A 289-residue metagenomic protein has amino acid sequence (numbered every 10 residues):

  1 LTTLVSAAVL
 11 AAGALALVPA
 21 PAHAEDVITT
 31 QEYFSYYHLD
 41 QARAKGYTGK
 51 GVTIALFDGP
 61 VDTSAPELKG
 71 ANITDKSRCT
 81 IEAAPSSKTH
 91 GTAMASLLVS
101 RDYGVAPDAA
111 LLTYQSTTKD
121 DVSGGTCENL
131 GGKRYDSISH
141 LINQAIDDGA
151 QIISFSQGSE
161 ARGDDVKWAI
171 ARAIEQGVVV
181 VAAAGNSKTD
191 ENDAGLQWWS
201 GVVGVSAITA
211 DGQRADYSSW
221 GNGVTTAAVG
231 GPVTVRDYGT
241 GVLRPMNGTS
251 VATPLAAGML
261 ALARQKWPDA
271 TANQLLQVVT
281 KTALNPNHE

Functional and structural regions predicted by a protein language model:
T2-G51: Protease zymogen maturation seam
R43-I54, V61-I73, E82-G131, Q213 (+2 more regions): Subtilisin-like serine protease catalytic core
K50-T53, P107-L111, D147-I153, E175-V180 (+2 more regions): Loop/turn elements at helix/coil->beta-strand transitions in domains of secreted/extracellular proteins
D58, A194-Q265, D269, N273: Extracellular S/T/G-rich loop segment that most often corresponds to the catalytic His/Ser-adjacent loop
G59-T63, C79-I81, Y103, T117-D121 (+5 more regions): Solvent-exposed loop/turn segments at secondary-structure junctions within structured extracellular/periplasmic domains
I73, C79, L112, V179-V181 (+2 more regions): Structural detector of well-ordered beta-strand residues that form the stable sheet scaffold of enzyme domains
P85-T92, F155, S187-T189, R244-A256: Gly/Ser-rich catalytic serine loop of serine hydrolases
D120-G195, L243-N247: Substrate-binding/access-modulating region of protease and related hydrolase catalytic domains
